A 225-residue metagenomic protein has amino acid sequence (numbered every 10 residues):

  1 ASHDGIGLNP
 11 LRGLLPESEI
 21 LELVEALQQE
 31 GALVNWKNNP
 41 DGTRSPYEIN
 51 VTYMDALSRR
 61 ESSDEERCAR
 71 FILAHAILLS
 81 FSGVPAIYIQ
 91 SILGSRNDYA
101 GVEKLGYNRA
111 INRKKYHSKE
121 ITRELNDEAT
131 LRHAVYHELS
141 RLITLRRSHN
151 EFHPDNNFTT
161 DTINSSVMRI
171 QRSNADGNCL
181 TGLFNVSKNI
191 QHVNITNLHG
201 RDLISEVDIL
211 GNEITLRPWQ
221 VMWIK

Functional and structural regions predicted by a protein language model:
A1-H199, D208-K225: Active-site and adjacent substrate-binding regions of carbohydrate-active enzymes
D202-I204: Local beta-strand/beta-hairpin segments that build beta-sheet-rich folds
